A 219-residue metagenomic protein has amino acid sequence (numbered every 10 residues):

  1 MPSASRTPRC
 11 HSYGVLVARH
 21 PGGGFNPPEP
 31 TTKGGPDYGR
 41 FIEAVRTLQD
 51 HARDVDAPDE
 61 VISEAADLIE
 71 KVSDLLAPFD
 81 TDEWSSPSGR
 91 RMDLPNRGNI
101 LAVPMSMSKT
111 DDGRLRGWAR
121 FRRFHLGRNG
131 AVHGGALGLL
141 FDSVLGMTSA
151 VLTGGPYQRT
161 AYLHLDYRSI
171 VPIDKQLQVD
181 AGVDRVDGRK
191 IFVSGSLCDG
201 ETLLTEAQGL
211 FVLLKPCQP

Functional and structural regions predicted by a protein language model:
A4-R6, C10-E83, V171-I173, D184-P219: HotDog/MaoC-like acyl-thioester-processing domains
I62-V132: Long amphipathic N-terminal alpha/beta scaffold segment
A102-P104, Y162-Y167: Short structured motifs
S108, D166-R168, D180-D184, C198: Conserved positions in beta-strands of structured domains
T110-R114, V132-G155: Active-site helix/loop of acyl-thioester processing domains in fatty-acid/polyketide metabolism, spanning hotdog-fold
G113-L115, A161, L177, I191 (+1 more regions): Hydrophobic core residues within well-ordered beta-strands of beta-rich domains
L152, Q158, H164: Extended, positively charged loop/linker patches that create polyanion-binding surfaces
